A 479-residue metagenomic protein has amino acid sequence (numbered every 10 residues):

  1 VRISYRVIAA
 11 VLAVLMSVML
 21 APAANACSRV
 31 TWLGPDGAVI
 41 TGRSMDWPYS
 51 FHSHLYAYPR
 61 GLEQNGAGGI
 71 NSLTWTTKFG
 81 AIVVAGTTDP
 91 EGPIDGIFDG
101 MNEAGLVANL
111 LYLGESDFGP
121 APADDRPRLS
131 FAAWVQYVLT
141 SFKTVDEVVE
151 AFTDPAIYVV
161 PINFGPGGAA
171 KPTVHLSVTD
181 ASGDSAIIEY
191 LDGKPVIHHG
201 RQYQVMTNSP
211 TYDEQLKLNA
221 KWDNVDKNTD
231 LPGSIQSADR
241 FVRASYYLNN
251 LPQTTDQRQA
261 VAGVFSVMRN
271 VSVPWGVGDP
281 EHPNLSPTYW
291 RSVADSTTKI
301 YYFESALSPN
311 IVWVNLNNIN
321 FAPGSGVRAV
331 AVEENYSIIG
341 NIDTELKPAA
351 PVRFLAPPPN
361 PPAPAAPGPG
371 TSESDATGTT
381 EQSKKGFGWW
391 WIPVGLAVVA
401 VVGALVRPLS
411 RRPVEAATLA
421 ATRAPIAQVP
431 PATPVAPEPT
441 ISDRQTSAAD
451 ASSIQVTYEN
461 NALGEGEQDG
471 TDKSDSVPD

Functional and structural regions predicted by a protein language model:
V1-A9: Bacterial N-terminal signal peptides that target proteins for export
A9-M19: Bacterial N-terminal signal peptides
A26-I40, P48, H54, Q64 (+3 more regions): C-terminus-biased signal that marks the final domain/tail of proteins
A26-R126, V159: A contiguous strand-loop segment
G61-T76, E115-Y158, V327-Y336: Compact, glycine/acidic-enriched structural inserts
P369-I392: Extracellular Ser/Thr-rich, low-complexity/disordered mucin-like segments
F387-P408: Selective detector of the "anchor" transmembrane alpha-helix that sits immediately C-terminal
R411-D479: Cytoplasmic C-terminal tails of single-pass
